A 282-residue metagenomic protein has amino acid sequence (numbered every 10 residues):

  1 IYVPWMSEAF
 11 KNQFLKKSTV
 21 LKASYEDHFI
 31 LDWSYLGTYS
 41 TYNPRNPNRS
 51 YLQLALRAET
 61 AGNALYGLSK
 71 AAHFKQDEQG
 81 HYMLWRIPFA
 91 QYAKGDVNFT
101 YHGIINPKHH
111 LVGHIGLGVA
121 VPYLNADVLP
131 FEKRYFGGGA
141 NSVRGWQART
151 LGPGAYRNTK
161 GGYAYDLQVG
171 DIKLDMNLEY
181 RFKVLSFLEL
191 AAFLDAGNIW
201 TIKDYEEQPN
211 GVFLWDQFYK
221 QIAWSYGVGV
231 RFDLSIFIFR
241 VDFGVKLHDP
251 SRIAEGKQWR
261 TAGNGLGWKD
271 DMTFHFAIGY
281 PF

Functional and structural regions predicted by a protein language model:
I1-F182, A192-D216: C-terminal outer-membrane beta-barrel translocator/porin domains of Gram-negative envelope proteins and their
K22, I253-D271: Surface-exposed intrinsically disordered loops and tails
R49-Y51, N106-H110, L185-F187, L234-I238 (+1 more regions): Strand-connecting loop/turn motifs
D171, S186-F187, Q221: Hydrophobic alpha-helical transmembrane segments and adjacent short intramembrane/lumenal linkers of inner/organellar
L188-F193, I238-G244: Conserved active-site loop/cleft motifs that coordinate metal ions or position small ligands
D195-G197, I202, K246-P250, P281: Flexible, small/polar- and glycine-enriched "cap/hinge" segments at structural transition points
E206-L234, R260: Strand-loop-strand
F232-I236, W268-F282: Outer-membrane beta-barrel "beta-signal"
